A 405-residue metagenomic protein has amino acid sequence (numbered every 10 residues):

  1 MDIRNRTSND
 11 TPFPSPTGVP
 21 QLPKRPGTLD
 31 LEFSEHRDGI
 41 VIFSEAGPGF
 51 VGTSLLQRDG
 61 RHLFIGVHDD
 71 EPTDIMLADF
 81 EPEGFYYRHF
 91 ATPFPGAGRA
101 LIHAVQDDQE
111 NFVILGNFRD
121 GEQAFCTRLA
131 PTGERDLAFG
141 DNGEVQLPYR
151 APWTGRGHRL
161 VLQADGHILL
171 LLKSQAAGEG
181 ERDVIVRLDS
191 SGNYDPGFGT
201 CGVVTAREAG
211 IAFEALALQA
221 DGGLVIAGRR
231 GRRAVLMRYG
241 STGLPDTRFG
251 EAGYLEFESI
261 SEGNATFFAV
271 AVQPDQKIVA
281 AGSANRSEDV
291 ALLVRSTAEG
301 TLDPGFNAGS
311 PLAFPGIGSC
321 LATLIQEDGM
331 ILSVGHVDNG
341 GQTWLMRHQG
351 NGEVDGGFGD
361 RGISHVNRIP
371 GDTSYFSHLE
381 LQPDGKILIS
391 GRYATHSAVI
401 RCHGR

Functional and structural regions predicted by a protein language model:
M1-R405: Extracytoplasmic mature domains of secreted or surface-exposed proteins
